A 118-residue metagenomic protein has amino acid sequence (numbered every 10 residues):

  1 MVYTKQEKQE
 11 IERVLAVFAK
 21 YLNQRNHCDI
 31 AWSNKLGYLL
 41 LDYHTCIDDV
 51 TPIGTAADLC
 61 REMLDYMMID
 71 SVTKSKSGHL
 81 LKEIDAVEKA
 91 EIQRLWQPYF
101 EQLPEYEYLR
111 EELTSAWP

Functional and structural regions predicted by a protein language model:
M1-R25, E111-W117: Negatively charged, low-complexity tracts enriched in Asp/Glu with abundant Ser/Thr
K20-Y21, I30-W32: Short, exposed beta-strand/loop patches in secreted or surface proteins that constitute
R25-N26, K35: Short, surface-exposed coil-to-beta transition loops
A31-Y108: Acidic, low-complexity, intrinsically disordered interaction modules
